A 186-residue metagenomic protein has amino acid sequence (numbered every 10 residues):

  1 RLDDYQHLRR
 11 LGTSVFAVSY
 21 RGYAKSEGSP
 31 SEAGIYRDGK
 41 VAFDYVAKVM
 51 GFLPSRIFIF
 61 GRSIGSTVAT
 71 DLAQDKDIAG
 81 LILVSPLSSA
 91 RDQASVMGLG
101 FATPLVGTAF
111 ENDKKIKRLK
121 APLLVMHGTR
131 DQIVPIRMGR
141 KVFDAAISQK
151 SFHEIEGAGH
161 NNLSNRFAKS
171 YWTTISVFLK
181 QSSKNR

Functional and structural regions predicted by a protein language model:
R1-Y45, A73: Membrane-embedded segments
D4, N112, A121, P135-D144: Short alpha-helix in the alpha/beta-hydrolase fold that links the catalytic acid
Y20-A24, S88, G159-H160: Alpha/beta-hydrolase active-site loop signature
Y45-V49, P54-M97: Primarily recognizes the serine-hydrolase "nucleophile elbow" in alpha/beta-hydrolase and SGNH/GDSL folds
A79, L83-A121: Mobile cap/lid helix-loop segments that gate and shape the active-site cleft of serine hydrolases
R118-K120, V125-H127, D131: Short beta-strand/loop motif that positions the catalytic acidic residue of the alpha/beta-hydrolase fold
T129-V134, H160-N162: Acidic catalytic loop of the alpha/beta-hydrolase fold
R140-D144, S148-R186: C-terminal catalytic histidine-bearing segment of alpha/beta-hydrolase fold enzymes
